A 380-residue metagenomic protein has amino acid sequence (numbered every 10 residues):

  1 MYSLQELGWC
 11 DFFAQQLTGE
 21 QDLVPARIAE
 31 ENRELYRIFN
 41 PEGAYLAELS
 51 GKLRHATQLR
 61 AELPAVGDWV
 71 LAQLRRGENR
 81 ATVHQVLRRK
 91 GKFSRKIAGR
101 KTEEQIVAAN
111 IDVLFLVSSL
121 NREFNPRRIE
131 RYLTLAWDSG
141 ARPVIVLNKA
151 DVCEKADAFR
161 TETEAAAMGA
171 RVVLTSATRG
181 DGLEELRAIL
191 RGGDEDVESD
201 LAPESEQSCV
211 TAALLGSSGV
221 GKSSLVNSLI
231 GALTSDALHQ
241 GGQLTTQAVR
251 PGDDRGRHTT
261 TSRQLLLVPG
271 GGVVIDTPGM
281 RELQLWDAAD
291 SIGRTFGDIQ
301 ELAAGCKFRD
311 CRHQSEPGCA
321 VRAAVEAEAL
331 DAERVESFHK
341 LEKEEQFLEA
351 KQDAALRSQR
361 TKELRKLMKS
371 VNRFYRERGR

Functional and structural regions predicted by a protein language model:
M1-V24: Short boundary/loop segments of OB/S1/cold-shock single-stranded nucleic-acid-binding domains
G19-D22, K52, Q58-W69, L74-G77 (+7 more regions): Helix-rich effector regions associated with P-loop NTPase G domains
D22-N32: Structural detector for short beta-strands of small beta-barrel domains
E34-I38: Short aromatic-glycine-enriched beta-strand elements
I129-T175, F338-H339: Charged, amphipathic alpha-helical linker segments immediately N-terminal to NTP-binding catalytic cores
V152-S218: Canonical P-loop GTPase G-domain recognition
K222: Conserved lysine of the Walker
